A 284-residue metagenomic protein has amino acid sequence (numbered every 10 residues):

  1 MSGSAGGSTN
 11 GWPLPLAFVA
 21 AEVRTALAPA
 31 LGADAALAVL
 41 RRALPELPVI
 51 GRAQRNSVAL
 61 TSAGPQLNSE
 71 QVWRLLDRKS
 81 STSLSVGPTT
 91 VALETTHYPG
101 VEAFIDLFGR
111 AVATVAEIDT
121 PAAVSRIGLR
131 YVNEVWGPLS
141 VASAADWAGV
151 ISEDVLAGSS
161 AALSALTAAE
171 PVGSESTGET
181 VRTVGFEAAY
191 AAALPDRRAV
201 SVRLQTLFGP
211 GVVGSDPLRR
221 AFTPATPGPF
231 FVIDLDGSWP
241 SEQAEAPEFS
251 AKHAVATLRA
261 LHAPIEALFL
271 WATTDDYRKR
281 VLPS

Functional and structural regions predicted by a protein language model:
M1-V86, A92: N-terminal low-complexity, intrinsically disordered segments
T9, D77-L84, A116, A123 (+3 more regions): Surface-exposed peri-terminal alpha-helical interaction modules
P15-E22, T82-Y98, V124-V132, P227-P240: Glycine-rich, often proline-containing surface loops adjacent to acidic residues and nearby aromatics that form
T25-P29, H97, N133-V135, A192 (+2 more regions): Beta-strand elements of well-folded, non-transmembrane domains
L44-L47, V112-D119, F269: A common structural junction motif
Q71-L76, R126-P224: Aromatic/basic-lined ligand-recognition segments that form π-stacking hydrophobic pockets flanked by Lys/Arg to engage
T95-A122, Y131-W136: Hydrophobic, ordered structural segments
T226, F230-S284: C-terminal structured interaction module
